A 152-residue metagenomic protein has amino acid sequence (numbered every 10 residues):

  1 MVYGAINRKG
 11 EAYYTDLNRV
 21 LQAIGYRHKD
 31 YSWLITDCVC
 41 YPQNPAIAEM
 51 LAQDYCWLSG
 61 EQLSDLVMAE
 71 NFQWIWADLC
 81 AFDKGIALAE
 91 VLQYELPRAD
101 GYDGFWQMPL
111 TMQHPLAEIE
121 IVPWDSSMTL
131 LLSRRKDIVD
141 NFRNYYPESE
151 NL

Functional and structural regions predicted by a protein language model:
M1-R8: Activation corresponds to long, low-complexity, non-globular regions
R8, G25, I35-Y41, D83 (+2 more regions): Short, flexible beta-strand-to-coil junctions
A12-T15, H28, C40-A46, A87-L88 (+2 more regions): Short, surface-exposed beta-strand/loop "edge" segments at domain boundaries and coil↔beta transitions
Y14-L66: N-terminal interaction modules that seed assembly of large macromolecular complexes
N18-Q22, S64, W76, C80 (+1 more regions): Generic detector of well-ordered alpha-helical segments enriched in charged/polar residues, highlighting helical
W33, A77, T129: A broad, low-specificity signal marking well-ordered, structured residues that form hydrophobic/aromatic
A46-I121: Surface-exposed, low-hydrophobicity interaction/linker segments
L110-L152: Acidic, proline/glycine-rich low-complexity IDRs
